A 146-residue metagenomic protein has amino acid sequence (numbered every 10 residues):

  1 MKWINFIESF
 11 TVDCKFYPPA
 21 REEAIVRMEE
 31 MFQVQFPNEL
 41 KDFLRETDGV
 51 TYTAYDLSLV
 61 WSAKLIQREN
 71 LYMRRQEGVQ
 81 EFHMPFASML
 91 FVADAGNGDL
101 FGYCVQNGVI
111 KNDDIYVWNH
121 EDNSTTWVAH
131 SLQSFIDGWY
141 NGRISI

Functional and structural regions predicted by a protein language model:
M1-F101, R143-I146: A surface-exposed partner-binding patch
F82, V109-I110: Short glycine/serine/proline-enriched coil/turn segments at secondary-structure junctions
N97, G108-V109: Short strand-connecting beta-turns/loops that link adjacent beta-strands
C104: Glycan-recognition/cleft segments
K111-Y116: Intrinsically disordered, low-complexity regulatory segments enriched in Ser/Thr/Pro and charged residues
W118-E121: Exposed beta-sheet edge and beta->alpha loop/turn motif
N123-N141: Compact, glycine/acidic-enriched structural inserts
